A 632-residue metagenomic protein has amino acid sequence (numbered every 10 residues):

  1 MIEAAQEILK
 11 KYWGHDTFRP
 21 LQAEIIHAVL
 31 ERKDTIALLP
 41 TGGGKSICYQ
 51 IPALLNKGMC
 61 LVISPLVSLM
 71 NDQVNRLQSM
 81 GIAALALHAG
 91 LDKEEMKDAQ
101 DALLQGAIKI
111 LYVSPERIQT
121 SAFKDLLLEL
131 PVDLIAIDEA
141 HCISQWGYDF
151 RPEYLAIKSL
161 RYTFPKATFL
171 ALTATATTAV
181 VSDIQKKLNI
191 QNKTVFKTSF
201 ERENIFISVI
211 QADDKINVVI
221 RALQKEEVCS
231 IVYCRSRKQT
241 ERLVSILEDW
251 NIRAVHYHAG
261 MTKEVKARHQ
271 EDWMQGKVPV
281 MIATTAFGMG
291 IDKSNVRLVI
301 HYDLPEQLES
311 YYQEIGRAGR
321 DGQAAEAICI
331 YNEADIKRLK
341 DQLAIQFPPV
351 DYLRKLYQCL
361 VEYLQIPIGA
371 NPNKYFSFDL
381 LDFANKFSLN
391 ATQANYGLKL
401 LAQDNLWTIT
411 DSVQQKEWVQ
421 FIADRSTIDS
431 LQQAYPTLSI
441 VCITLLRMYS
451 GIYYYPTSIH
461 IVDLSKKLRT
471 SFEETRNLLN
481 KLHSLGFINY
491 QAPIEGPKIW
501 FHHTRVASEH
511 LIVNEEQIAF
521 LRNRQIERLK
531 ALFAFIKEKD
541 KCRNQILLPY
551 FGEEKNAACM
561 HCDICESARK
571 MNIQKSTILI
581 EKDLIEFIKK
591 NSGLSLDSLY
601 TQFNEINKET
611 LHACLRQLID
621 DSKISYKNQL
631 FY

Functional and structural regions predicted by a protein language model:
E3-Y12, D16-P20, E24-S46, A53-N56 (+2 more regions): Helicase motor core with emphasis on the C-terminal RecA-like subdomain
V278, N295-V296, L304-Q313, G319-R616 (+2 more regions): C-terminal accessory region of SF2 helicases/translocases
L630-Y632: Short, amphipathic C-terminal "tail helix"
